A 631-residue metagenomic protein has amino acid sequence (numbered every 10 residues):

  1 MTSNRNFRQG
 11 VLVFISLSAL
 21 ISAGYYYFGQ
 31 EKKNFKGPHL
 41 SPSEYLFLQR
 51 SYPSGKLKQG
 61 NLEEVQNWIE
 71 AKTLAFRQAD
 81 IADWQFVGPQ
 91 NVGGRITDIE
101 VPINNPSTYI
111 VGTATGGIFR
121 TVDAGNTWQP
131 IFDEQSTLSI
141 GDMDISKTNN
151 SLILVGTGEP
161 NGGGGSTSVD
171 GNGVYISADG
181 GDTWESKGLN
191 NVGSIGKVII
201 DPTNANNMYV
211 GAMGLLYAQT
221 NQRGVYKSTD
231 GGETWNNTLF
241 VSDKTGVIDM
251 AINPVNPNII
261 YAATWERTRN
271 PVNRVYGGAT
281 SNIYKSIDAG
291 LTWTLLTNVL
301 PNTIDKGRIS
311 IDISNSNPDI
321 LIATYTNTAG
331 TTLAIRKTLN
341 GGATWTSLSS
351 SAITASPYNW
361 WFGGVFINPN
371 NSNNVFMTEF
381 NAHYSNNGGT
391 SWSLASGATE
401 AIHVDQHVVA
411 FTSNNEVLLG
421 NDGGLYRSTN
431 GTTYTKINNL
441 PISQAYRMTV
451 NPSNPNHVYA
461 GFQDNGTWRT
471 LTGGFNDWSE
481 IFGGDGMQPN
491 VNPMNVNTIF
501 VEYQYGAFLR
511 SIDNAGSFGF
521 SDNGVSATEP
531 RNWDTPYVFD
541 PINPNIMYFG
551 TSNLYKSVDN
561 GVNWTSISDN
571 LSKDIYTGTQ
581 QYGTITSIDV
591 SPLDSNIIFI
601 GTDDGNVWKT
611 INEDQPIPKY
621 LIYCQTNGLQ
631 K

Functional and structural regions predicted by a protein language model:
T2-I15: N-terminal Sec-pathway targeting helices
L12-G24: Hydrophobic membrane-insertion alpha-helices, especially the h-region of bacterial N-terminal signal peptides
Y25-K631: Beta-propeller blade termini and top-face loops
